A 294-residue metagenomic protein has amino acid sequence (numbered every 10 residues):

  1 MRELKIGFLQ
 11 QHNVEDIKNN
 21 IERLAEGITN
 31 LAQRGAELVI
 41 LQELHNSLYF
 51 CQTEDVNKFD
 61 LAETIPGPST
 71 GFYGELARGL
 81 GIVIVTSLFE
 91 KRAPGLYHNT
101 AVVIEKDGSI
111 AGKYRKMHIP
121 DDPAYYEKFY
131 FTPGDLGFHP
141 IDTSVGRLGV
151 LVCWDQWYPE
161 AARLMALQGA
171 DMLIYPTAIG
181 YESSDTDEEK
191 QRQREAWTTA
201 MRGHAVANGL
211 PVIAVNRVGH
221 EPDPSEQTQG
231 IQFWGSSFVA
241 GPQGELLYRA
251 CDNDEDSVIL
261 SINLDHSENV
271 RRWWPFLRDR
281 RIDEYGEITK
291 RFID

Functional and structural regions predicted by a protein language model:
M1-H12: Short beta-strand segments enriched in small/hydrophobic residues
I6, V103-A111, A240-L247: Short, glycine-anchored, charge-dense loop/turn motifs used at functional sites
I17, E26-K106, A111-K113, I179-L210: Cys-nucleophile CN-hydrolase/nitrilase-fold catalytic domain and related Cys-dependent amidase chemistry that acts on
A62-V85, C153-D256: CN hydrolase (nitrilase-like) catalytic-core segments centered on the catalytic cysteine and neighboring Lys/Glu
E63-I65, R92-G203, W273-W274: Active-site catalytic loop in hydrolytic enzyme cores
T86-L88, T100-V103, H139, S237-V239 (+1 more regions): Short beta-strand scaffold segments in enzyme catalytic cores
T100, K113-R115, S236, R249-C251 (+1 more regions): Residue-level detector of high-confidence beta-strand sites
S267-D294: A conserved C-terminal secondary-structure "cap"
